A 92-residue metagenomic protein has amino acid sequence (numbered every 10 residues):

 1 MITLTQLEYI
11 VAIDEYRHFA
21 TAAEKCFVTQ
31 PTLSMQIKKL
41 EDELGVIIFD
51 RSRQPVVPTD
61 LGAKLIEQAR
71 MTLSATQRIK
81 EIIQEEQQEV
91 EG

Functional and structural regions predicted by a protein language model:
V11-T29: Short helix-boundary/capping micro-motifs
H18-F19, I37, R51: Helix-turn-helix DNA-binding elements, focusing on the entry/boundary residues of the two helices that contact DNA
E24-K25, D42, A63: Alpha-helical residues within the helix-turn-helix
E41-P58: A short LG(V/I)-centered, amphipathic sequence patch enriched for acidic residue(s) preceding the LG motif
L61-R78, E86: Short, solvent-exposed amphipathic helices
Q84-G92: Interdomain hinge and pocket-entrance segments immediately C-terminal to HTH DNA-binding domains
